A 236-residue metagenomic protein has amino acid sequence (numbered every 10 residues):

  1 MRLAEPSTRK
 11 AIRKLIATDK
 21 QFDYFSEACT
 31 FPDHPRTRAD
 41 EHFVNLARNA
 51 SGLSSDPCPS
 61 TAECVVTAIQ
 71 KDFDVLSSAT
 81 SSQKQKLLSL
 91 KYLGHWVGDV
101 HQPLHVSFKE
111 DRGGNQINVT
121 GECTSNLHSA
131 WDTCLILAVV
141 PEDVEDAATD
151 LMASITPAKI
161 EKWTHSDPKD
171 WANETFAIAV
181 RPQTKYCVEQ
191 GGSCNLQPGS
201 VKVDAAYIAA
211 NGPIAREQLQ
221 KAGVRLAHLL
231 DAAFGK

Functional and structural regions predicted by a protein language model:
M1-W96, P103-K236: N-terminal, motif-rich segments that launch catalysis or mediate targeting to/interaction with membranes, typified by
